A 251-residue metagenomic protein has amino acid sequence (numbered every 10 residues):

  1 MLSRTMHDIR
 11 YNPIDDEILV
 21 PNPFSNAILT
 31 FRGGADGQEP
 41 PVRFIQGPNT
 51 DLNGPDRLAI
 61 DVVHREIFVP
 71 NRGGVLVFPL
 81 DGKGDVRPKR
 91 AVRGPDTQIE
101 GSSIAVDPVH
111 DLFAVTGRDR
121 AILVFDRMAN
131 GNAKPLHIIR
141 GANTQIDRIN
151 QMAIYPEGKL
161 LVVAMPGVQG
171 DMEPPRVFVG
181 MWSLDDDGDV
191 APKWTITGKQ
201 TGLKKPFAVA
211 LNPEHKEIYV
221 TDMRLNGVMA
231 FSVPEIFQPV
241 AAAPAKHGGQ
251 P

Functional and structural regions predicted by a protein language model:
M1-D15, P48-H64, P95-L112, A142-E157 (+3 more regions): Beta-rich, blade/repeat-based domains predominating in secreted/periplasmic proteins but also intracellular
I14, F24, V63, N71-G73 (+6 more regions): Short loop/turn segments that connect beta-strands within the blades of beta-propeller domains, predominantly WD40
V20, V69, V115, V162-V163 (+1 more regions): Residue position within the beta-strands of beta-propeller blades
P23, G33, R72, L80 (+5 more regions): Short loop/turn segments immediately following the C-termini of beta-strands
N26-I28, V75-V77, A121-L123, Q169-M172 (+2 more regions): Structural signal for beta-propeller blades
F31-Q38, F78-D85, V124-N132, M181-D189 (+1 more regions): Short loop/turn segments immediately following beta-strands, especially the blade-tip and inter-blade linker loops
E39-G47, V86-G94, A133-G141, D189-G198 (+1 more regions): Beta-propeller fold detector
K205-P251: Blade-level signature of beta-propeller repeat domains, shared across WD40, Kelch, NHL, RCC1 and BNR/Asp-box propellers
